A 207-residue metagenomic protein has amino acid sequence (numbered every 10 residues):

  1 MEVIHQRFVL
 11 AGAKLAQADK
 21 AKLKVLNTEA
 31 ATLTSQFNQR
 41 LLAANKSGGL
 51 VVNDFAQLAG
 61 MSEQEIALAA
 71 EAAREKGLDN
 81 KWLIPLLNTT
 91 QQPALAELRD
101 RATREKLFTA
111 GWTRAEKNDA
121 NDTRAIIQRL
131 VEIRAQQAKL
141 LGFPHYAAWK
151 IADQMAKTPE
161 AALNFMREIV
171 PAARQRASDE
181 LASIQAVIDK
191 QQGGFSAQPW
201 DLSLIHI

Functional and structural regions predicted by a protein language model:
M1-V25, P85-A125, R129, I133-R176 (+1 more regions): Short His/Asp/Glu-rich catalytic/ion-coordination signatures at enzyme active sites or charged loops
E2-A13, Q17-L58: Extended, low-hydrophobicity, Ser/Thr/Pro/Gly-biased non-transmembrane segments
T32, Q39, A44-P85, K139-I205: Active-site-proximal, well-structured secondary-structure segments within enzyme catalytic domains
